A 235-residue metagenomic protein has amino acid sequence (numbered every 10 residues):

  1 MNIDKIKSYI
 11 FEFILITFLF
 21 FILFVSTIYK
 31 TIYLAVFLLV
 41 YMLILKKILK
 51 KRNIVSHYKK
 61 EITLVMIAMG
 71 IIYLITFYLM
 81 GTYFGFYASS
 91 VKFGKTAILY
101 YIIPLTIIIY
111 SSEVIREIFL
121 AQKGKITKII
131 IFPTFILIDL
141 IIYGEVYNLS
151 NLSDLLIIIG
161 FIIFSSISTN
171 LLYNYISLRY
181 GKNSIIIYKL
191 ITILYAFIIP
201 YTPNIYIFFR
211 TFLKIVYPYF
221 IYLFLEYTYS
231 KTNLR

Functional and structural regions predicted by a protein language model:
E12-I16, I129-I136, S184-A196: Central hydrophobic cores of alpha-helical transmembrane segments in multi-pass integral membrane proteins
F13-K47, H57-F84, K92-P104: Alpha-helical transmembrane segments in multi-pass membrane proteins
F20-T27, Y78-S90, I141-L152, I198-N204: Juxtamembrane "helix-exit" motif on the non-cytosolic side of transmembrane helices
S26-F37, K125-I130, Y206-F212: Short, aromatic-rich membrane-interface segments at the entry and exit of alpha-helical transmembrane domains
K47-N53, F224-R235: Membrane-interface capping segments at transmembrane-helix boundaries
L49-I62, R116-T127, I176-Y180: Membrane-interface helix-boundary motifs at transmembrane edges
K92-E145, I158-I162, S166: Function-critical hydrophobic alpha-helical transmembrane segments in multi-pass membrane proteins
F161-Y227: Functionally important transmembrane alpha-helices
